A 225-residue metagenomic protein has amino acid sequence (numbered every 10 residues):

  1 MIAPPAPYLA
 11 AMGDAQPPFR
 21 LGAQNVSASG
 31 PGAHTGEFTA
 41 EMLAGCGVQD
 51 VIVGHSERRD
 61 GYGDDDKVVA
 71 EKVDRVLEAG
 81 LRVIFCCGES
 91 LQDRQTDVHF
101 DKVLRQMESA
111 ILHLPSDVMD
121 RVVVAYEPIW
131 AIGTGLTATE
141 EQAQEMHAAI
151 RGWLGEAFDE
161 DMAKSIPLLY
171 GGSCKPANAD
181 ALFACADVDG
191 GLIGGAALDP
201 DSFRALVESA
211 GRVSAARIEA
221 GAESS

Functional and structural regions predicted by a protein language model:
M1-S225: Active-site loop-to-helix "anion-binding N-cap" substructures in soluble metabolic enzymes
